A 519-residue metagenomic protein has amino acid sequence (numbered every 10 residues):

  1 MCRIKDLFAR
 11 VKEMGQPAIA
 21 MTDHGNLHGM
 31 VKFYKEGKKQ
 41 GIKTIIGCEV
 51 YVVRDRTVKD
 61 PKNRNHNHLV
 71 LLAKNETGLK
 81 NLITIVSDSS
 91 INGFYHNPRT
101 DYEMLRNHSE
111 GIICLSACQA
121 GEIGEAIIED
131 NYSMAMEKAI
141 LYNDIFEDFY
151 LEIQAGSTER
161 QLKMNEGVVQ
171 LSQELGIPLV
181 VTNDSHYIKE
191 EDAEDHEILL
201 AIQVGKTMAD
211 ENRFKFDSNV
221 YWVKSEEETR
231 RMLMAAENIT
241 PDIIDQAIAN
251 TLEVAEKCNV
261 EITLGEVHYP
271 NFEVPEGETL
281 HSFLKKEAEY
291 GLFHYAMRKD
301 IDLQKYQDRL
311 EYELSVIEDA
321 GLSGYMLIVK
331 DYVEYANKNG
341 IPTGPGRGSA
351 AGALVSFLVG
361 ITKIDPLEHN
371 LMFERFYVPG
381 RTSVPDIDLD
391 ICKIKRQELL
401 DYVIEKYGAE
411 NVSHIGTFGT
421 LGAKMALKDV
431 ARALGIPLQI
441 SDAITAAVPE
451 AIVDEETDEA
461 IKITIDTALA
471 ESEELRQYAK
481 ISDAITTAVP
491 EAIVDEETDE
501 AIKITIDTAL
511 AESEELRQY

Functional and structural regions predicted by a protein language model:
M1-P449, I461-I463, T467-A470, L475-V494 (+1 more regions): Phosphodiester-processing cores and adjacent nucleic acid-binding clamps
